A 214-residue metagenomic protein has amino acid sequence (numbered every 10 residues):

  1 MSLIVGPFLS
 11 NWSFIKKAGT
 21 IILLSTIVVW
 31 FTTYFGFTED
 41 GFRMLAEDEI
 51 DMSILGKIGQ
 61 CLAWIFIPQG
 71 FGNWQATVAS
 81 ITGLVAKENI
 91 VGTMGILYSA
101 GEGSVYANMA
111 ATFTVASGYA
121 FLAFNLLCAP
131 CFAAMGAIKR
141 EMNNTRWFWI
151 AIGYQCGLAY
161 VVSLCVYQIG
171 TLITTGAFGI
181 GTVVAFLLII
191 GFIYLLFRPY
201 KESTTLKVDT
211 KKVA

Functional and structural regions predicted by a protein language model:
M1-G6, D51, Y98-G101, V213: Juxtamembrane inter-helical linkers in multi-pass membrane proteins
L3-Y34, A76: Core transmembrane alpha-helical segments of multi-pass membrane transporters/permeases
V5, I21, A120, R146-Y154 (+1 more regions): Alpha-helical transmembrane segments of integral membrane proteins
N11-A18, N89, A129, C156-C165: Hydrophobic transmembrane alpha-helical segments of multi-pass transport and channel proteins
I22-Y34, F121-N125, C156-Y167, F186-P199: Hydrophobic core segments of alpha-helical transmembrane domains in multi-pass membrane transport and ion-translocation
I27-C156: Extended, low-charge hydrophobic alpha-helical regions
G136-E141, V161-G179: Transmembrane helix-loop junctions at the membrane interface of multipass transporters and ion channels
L195-K211: Membrane-interface capping segments at transmembrane-helix boundaries
